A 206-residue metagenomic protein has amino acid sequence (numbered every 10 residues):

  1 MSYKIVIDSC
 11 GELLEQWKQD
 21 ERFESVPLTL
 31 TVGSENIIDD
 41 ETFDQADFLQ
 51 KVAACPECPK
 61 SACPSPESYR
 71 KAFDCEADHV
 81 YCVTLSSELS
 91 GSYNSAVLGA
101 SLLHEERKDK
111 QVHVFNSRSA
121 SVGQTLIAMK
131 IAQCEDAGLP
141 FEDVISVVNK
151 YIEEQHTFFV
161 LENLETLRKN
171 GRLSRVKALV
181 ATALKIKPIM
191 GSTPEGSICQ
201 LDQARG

Functional and structural regions predicted by a protein language model:
M1, A77-H79, K110: Short coil/turn segments at beta-strand junctions that form active-site/ligand-binding loops
Y3-K4, C10-E24, L28-T29, L89-S92 (+4 more regions): Mixed-charge interfacial surface used for oligomerization/domain docking and macromolecular partner engagement
K4-S68: N-terminal glycine-rich anion-binding loop in soluble enzyme alpha/beta folds
Q19, E106-K108: Short, structurally constrained coil/turn elements that cap an alpha-helix or connect an alpha-helix to the following
P56, A77, K108, L139-P140 (+1 more regions): Residue-level recognition of short, well-ordered coil/turn positions that link secondary-structure elements
P64-V80, T84-E106: Active-site cofactor/cluster-binding pocket
T84, H113-V114: A glycine-rich beta-strand to alpha-helix segment that forms a phosphate/ribose-binding loop at ligand/cofactor sites
